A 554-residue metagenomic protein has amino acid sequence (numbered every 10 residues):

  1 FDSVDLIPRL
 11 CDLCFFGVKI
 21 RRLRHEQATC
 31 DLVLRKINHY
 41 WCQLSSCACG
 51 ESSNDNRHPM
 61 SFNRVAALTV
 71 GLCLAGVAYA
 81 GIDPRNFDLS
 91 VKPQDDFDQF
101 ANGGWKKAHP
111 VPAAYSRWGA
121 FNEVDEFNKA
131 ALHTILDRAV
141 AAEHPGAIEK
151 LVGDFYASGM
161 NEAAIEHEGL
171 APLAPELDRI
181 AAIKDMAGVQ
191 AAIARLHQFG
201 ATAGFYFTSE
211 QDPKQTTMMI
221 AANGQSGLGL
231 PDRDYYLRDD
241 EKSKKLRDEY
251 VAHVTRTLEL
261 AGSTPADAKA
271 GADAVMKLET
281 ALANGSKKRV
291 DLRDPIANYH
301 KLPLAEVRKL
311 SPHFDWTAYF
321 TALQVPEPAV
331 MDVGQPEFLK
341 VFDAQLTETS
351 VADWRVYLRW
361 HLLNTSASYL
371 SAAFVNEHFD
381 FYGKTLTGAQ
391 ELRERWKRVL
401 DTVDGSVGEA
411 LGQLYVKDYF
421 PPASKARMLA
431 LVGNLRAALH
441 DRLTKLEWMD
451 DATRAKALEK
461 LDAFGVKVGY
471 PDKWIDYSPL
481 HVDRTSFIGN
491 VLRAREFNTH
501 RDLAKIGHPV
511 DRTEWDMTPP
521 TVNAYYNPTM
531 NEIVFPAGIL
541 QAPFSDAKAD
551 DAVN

Functional and structural regions predicted by a protein language model:
F1-S3, I7-G17, S46-C49: Short, low-complexity, charge-dense intrinsically disordered segments
L44-C47, H58-A67: Bacterial N-terminal signal peptides that target proteins for export
A75-A78: N-terminal signal peptide c-region/cleavage motif recognized by signal peptidases
K92-A164: Active-site-surrounding "flap" and adjacent substrate/cofactor-binding loops of secreted or lumenal enzymes, prototyped
D125, V275, L310-H313, D332-L339 (+5 more regions): Intrinsically disordered, low-complexity linker/terminal regions across diverse proteins
A139-A430, N434: Noncatalytic, helix-rich "gating/capping" subdomain that lines the substrate-entry/channel surface of large enzyme
